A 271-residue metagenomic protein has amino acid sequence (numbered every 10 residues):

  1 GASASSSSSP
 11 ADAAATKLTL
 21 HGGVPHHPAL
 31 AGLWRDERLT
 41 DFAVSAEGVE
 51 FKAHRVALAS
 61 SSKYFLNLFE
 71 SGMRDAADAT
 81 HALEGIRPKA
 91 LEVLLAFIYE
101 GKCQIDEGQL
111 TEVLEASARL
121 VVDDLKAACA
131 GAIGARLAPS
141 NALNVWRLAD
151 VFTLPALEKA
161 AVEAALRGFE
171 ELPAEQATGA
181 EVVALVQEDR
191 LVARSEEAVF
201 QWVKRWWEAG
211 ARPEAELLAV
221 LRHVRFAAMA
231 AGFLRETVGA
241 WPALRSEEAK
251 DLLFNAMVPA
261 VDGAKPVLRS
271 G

Functional and structural regions predicted by a protein language model:
A2-S9: Intrinsically disordered, low-complexity regions enriched in glycine and serine
S9-A15: Intrinsically disordered or compositionally simple regulatory linkers and C-terminal tails in signal-transduction
A14, R38, A43, K250-L253 (+1 more regions): Intrinsically disordered, low-complexity regions of eukaryotic proteins
T16-L39: Charged, flexible boundary elements
L18-H21, A82-L83, A149, L191: A general boundary/transition motif marking the beginning of the first structured unit of a protein
A31-N141, L166, G179-A209: Canonical BTB/POZ domain core
G108-E112, D124-S270: Alpha-helical protein-protein interaction/assembly modules
